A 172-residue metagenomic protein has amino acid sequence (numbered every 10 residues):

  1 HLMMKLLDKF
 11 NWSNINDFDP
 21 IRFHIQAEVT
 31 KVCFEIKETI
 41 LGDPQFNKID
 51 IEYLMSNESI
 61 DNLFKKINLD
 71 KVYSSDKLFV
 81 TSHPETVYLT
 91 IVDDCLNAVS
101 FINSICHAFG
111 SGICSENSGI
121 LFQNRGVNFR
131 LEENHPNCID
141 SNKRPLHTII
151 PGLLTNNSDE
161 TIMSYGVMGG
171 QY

Functional and structural regions predicted by a protein language model:
L2: Protein kinase glycine-rich loop
K5-L6, V167-Y172: Alpha-helical support elements that line or immediately flank enzyme active sites and cofactor-binding pockets
L6-L7, L153: Compositionally biased, low-hydrophobicity segments enriched in charged and small polar residues
K9-I105, S118, R125: Internal maturation/activation junctions in enzymes
D17, S164-M168: Second-shell loop/turn segments in exported
T81, G110, Q171-Y172: Short glycine/serine/proline-enriched coil/turn segments at secondary-structure junctions
N97-M163: Active-site rim segments in enzyme catalytic domains, especially the processed small/beta chain of N-terminal
